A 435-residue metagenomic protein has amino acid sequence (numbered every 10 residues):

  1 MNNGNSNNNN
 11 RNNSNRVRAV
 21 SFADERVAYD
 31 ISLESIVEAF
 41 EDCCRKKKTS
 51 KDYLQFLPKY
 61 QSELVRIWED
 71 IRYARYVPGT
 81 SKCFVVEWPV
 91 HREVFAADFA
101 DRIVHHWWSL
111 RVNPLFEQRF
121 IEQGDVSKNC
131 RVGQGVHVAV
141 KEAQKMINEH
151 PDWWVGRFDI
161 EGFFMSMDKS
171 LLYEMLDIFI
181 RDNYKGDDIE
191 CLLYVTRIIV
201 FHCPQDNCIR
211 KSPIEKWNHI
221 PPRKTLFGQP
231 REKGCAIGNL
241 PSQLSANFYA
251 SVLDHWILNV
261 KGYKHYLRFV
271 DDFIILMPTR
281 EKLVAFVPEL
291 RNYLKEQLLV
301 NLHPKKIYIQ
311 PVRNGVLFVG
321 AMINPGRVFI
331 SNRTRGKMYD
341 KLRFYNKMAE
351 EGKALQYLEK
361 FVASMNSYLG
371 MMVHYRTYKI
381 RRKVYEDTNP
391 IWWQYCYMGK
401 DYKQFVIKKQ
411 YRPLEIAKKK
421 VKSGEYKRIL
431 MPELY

Functional and structural regions predicted by a protein language model:
M1-N2, A97, H106, K216-E232 (+3 more regions): Right-hand nucleic-acid polymerase module
M1-V65, K418-Y435: Non-catalytic, polymerase-adjacent accessory regions of viral genome-replication enzymes
K46-L54, G79-H105, F120-Q134, C203 (+1 more regions): Short, conserved non-catalytic motifs in the polymerase core
L57-T80: Amphipathic alpha-helical blocks
I71, M146-V270, I275-E289, Q310: Conserved polymerase palm-domain catalytic core
G79-S81, L267-D271, K305: Short Gly/Ser/Thr- and Asp/Glu-enriched loop/turn motifs at secondary-structure junctions
S109-D168: Active-site-proximal segment of RNA-dependent polymerases
